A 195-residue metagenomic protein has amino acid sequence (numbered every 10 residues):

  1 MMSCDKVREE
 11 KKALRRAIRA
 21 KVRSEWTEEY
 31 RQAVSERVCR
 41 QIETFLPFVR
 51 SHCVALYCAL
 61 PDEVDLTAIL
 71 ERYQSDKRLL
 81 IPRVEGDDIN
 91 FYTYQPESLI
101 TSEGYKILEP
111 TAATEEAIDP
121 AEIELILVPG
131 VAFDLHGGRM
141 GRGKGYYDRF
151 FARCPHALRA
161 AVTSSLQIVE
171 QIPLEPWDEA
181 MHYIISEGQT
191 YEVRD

Functional and structural regions predicted by a protein language model:
M2-E122: N-terminal active-site beta-alpha-beta segment that forms phosphate/nucleotide-binding and substrate-recognition loops
N90-D195: Conserved phosphate- and dinucleotide-binding cores of soluble alpha/beta proteins, encompassing both enzyme active
